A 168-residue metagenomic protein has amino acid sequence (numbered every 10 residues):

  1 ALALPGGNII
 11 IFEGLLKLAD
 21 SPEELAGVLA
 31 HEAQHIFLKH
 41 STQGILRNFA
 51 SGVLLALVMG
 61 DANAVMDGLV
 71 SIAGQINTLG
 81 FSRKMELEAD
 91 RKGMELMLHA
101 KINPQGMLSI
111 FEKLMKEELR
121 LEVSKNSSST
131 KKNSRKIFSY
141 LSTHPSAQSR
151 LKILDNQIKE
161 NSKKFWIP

Functional and structural regions predicted by a protein language model:
A1-P168: A Zn2+-metalloprotease active-site environment signal
